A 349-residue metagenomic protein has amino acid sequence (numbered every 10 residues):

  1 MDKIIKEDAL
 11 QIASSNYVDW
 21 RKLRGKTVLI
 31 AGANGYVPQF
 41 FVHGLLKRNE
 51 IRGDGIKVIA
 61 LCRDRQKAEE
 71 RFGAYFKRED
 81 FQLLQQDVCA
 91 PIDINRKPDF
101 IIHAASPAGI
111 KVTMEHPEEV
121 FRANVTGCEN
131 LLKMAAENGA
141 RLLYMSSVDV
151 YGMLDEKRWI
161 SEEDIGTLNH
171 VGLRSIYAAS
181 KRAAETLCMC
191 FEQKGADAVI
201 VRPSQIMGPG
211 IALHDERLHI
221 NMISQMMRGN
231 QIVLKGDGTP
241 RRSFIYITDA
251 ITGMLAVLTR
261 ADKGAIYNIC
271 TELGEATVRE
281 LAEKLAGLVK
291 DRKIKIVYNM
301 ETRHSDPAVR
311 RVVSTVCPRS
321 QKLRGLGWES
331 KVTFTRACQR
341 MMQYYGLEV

Functional and structural regions predicted by a protein language model:
M1-F100: N-terminal Rossmann/SDR dinucleotide-binding element
I4, Q82, M226-V349: C-terminal substrate-binding subdomain of Rossmann-fold SDR/epimerase-dehydratase oxidoreductases
Q85-A123: NAD(P)H-binding glycine-rich loop region in Rossmannoid oxidoreductase-like domains and their noncatalytic homologs
F100, E115-N130, V171, S175 (+1 more regions): Glycine-rich NAD(P)-binding loop of the Rossmann-fold in SDR/ketoreductase-type enzymes
F121, N169, L173-R182, E216-R217 (+2 more regions): Short-chain dehydrogenase/reductase
E129-R174: Conserved Rossmann-fold NAD(P)-dependent oxidoreductase catalytic core, especially the SDR/UDP-sugar
V150-G152, S175-I176, V199-R217: Flexible, glycine-rich beta-alpha linker
V171-V199, M227: Active-site Tyr-X1-5-Lys
